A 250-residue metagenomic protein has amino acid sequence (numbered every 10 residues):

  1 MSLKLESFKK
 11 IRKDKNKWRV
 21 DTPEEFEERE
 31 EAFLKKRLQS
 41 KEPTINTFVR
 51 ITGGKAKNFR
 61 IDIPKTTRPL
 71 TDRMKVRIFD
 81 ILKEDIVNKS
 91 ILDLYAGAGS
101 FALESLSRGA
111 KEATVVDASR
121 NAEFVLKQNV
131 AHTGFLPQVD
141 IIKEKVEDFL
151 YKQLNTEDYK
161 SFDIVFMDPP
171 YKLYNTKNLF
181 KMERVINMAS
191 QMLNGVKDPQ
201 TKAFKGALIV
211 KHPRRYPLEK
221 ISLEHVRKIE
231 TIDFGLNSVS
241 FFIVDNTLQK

Functional and structural regions predicted by a protein language model:
S2-A96, S100-L103, S107-R108: S-adenosyl-L-methionine
I61, V139-I141, K228: Generic structural signal for residues in well-ordered beta-strands
K89, K111, D163: Conserved acidic residues
E112-D117: Conserved SAM-binding motif I beta-strand of class I
N121: Conserved Rossmann-like nucleotide-cofactor binding loop
F124-S161: S-adenosyl-L-methionine
Q153-R227: S-adenosylmethionine
P213-K250: Class I S-adenosyl-L-methionine
